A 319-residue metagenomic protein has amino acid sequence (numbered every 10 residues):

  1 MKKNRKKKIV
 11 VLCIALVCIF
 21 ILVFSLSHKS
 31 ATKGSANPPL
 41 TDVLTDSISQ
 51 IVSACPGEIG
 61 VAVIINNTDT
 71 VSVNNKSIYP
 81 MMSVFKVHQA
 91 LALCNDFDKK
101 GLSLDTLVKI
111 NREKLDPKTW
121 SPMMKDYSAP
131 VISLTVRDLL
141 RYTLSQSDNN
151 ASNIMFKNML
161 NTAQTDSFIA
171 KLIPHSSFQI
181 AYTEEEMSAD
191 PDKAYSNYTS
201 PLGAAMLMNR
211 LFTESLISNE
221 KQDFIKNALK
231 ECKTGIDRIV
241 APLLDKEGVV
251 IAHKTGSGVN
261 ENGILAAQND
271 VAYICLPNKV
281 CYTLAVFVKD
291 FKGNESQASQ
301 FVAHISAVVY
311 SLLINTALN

Functional and structural regions predicted by a protein language model:
K2-C55, K157-N158, T162-A163, R210-V249 (+1 more regions): Structured C-terminal helix/loop/strand segments within mature extracytoplasmic catalytic/sensor domains
P56-Y79: Short, conserved catalytic-motif segment at the N-terminal edge
E58, S152-L216: Mid-domain, small-residue-enriched loop/turn segments at the edges of structured enzyme/sensor domains
S72-N75, T135-L139, Q146-S152, E184-D192 (+1 more regions): Flexible glycine/proline-enriched surface loops and loop-helix/loop-strand junctions
P80-N111, T143, L284: Active-site SXXK
N95-L115, T162, D166, S218-Q222: Short, well-structured active-site flanking segments
L115-I154: Conserved catalytic neighborhood of penicillin-recognizing serine enzymes
